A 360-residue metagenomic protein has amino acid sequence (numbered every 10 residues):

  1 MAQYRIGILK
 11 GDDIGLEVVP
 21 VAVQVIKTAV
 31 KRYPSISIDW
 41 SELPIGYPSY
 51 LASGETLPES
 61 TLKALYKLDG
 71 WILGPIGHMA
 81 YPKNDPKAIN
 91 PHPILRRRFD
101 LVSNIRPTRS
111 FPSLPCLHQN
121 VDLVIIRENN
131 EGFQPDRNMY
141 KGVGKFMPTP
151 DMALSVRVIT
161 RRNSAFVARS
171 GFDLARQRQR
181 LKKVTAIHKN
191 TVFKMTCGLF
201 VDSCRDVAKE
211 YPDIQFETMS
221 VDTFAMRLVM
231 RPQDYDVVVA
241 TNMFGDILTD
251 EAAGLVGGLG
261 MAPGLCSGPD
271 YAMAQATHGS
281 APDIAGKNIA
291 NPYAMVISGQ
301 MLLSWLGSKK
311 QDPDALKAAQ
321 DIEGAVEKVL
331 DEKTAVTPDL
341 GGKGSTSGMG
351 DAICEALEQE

Functional and structural regions predicted by a protein language model:
A2-I6: Extreme N-terminal starter segment of soluble prokaryotic enzymes
G7-Q24, T28-Y33, K145-V221: Glycine-rich phosphate/diphosphate-binding loop of Rossmann-like nucleotide-binding domains
D12-G15, D69, I126, G171 (+5 more regions): Buried hydrophobic positions in well-ordered alpha/beta secondary-structure cores of metabolic enzymes
A22, I26, C204, M295-L303 (+1 more regions): Buried hydrophobic packing segments
S35-P58, L228: N-terminal beta-loop-helix "entrance" segment that forms/cooperates in small-molecule cofactor or anionic ligand
S49, L101, R227-K333: Glycine-rich phosphate/nucleotide-binding loop
Y50-T149, A153-L154, M243: N-terminal glycine-rich phosphate/adenylate-binding segment common to multiple enzyme folds
D136-T185, N190-F193, D312-K317, D321-E360: Glycine-rich phosphate/pyrophosphate-binding loop and the adjoining helix
